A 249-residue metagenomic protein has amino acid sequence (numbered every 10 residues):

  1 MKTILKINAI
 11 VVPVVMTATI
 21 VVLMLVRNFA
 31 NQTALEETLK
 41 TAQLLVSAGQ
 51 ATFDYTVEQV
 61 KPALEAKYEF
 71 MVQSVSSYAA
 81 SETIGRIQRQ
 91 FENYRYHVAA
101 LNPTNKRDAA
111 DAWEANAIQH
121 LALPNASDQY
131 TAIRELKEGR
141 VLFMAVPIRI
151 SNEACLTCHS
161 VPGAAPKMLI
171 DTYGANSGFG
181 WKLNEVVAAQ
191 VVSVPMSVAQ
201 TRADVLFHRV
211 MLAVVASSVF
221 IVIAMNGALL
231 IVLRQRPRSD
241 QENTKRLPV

Functional and structural regions predicted by a protein language model:
M1-N28, M211-M225: Extreme N-terminal signal-anchor transmembrane helix of membrane signaling/transducer proteins, especially in bacteria
L5, P166-F179, M196-S217: Membrane-interface helix-start motif
N8, V15-Q73, S197-V198: Juxtamembrane extracytoplasmic/periplasmic/luminal helical "stalk" adjacent to the first N-terminal
Q50-D54, E58, A66-R149: Extracytoplasmic ligand-binding sensor domains of the Cache superfamily
M144, N184-A199, D204: Short, hydrophobic beta-strand elements of compact beta-sandwich sensory domains
S151-G163, M168-A175: The canonical Cys-X-X-Cys-His
A203-P237: Cytoplasm-proximal transmembrane signaling helix
D240-V249: PAS/LOV and related PAS-like sensory modules
